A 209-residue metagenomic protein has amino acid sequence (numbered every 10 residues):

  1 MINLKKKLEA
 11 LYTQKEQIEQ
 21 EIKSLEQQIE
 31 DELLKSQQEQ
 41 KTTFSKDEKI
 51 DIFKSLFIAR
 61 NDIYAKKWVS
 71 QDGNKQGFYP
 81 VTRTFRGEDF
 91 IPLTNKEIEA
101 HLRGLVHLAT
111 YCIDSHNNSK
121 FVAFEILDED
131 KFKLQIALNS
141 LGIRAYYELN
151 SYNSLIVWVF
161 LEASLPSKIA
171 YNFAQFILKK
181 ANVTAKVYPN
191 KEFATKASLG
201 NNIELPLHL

Functional and structural regions predicted by a protein language model:
I2-Y12, E19, K23, I29-L155 (+2 more regions): Signature for HUH/AEP ssDNA processing cores
N182-L209: Catalytic "initiation/cleavage/transfer" segments centered on a nucleophilic residue and adjacent nucleic-acid-engaging
